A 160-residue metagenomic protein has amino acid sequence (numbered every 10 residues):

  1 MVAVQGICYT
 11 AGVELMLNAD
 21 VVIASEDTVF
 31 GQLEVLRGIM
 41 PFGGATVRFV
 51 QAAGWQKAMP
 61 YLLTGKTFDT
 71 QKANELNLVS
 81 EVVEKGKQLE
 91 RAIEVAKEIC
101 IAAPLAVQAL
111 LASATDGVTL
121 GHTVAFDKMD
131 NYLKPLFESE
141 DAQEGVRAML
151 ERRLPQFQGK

Functional and structural regions predicted by a protein language model:
A3, Y9-L63, L76, R91-V95: CoA-thioester-processing core
T10, G43, T67, G86 (+1 more regions): Glycine-rich phosphate-binding loop at the start of an alpha helix
I23-T28, T70, V79-D127, K134-E140 (+1 more regions): C-terminal long alpha-helix characteristic of the crotonase
A45-R48, K57, D69, A106-A109 (+2 more regions): Hydrophobic alpha-helical segments typical of transmembrane helices and their membrane-interface/capping positions
G145-K160: Short, basic/aromatic-enriched C-terminal tail that caps enzymatic domains
